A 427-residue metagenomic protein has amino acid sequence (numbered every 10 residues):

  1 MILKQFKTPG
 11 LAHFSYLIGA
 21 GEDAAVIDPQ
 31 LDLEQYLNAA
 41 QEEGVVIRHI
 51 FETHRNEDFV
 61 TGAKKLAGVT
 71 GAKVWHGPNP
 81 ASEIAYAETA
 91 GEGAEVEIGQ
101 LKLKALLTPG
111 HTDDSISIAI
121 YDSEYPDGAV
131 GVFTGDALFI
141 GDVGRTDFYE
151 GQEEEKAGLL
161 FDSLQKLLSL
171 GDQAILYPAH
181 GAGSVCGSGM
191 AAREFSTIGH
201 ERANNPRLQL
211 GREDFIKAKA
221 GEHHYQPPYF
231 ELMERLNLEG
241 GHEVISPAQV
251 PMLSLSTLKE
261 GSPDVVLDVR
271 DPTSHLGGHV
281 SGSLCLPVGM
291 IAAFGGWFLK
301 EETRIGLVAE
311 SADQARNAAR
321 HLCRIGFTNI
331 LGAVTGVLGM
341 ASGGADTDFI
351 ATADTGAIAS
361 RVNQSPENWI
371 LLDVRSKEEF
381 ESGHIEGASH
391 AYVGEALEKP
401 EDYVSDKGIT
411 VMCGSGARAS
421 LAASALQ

Functional and structural regions predicted by a protein language model:
M1-V46, I118-G135, G141: Conserved beta-strand hairpin/beta-sheet module of binuclear metal-dependent hydrolase folds, prominently
I18, D28, H54, L66 (+8 more regions): Divalent metal-coordination and catalytic microenvironments
V26-I27, I47-N56, W75-P78, L107-G110 (+4 more regions): Active-site neighborhood of phospho(di)ester-bond hydrolases with catalytic His/Asp-centered motifs
P29-Q30, R55, P80, T112 (+7 more regions): Active-site metal-binding loops of divalent metal-dependent hydrolases
L33-W75: Active-site metal-binding motif and surrounding structural segment of the metallo-beta-lactamase
K65, V74-H76, S82-E83, T89-I118 (+3 more regions): Active-site-proximal cofactor/substrate-binding loop regions of enzyme domains
Y125-P126, G131, I140-G141, E154-S246: Divalent-metal (often Zn2+) His-rich catalytic cores of metallo-beta-lactamase-fold enzymes
R145, G199-R235, E239-H242, S246-P247 (+1 more regions): Rhodanese-like catalytic fold shared by cysteine-dependent sulfurtransferases and DSP/PTP-type phosphatases
